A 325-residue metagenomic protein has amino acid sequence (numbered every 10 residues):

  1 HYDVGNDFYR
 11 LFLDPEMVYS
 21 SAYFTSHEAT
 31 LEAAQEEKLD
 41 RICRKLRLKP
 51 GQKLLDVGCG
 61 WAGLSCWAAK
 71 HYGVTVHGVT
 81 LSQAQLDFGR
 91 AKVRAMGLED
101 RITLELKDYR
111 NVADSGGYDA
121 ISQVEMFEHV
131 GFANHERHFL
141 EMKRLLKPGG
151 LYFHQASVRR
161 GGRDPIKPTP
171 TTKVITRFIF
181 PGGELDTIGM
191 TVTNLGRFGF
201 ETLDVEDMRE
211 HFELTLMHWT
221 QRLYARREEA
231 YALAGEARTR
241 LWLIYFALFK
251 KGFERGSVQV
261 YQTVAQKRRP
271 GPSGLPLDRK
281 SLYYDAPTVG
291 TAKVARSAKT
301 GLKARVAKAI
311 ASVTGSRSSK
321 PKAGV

Functional and structural regions predicted by a protein language model:
H1-K45: Conserved Class I S-adenosyl-L-methionine-dependent methyltransferase catalytic core
P50-G58: Conserved class I S-adenosyl-L-methionine
W61-Y72: Conserved SAM-binding loop of SAM-dependent methyltransferases across substrates and taxa, primarily the Class I
G89-R90: Conserved SAM-binding loop
R110-I121: A short acidic, Gly/Pro-enriched loop at the edge of an enzyme's catalytic core that lines a small-molecule cofactor
E136-P148: A short glycine-rich, Lys/Arg-flanked "PGG" loop and its adjoining helix->strand segment in the class I
G149-S157: Conserved beta-strand signature within the Rossmann-like core of class I S-adenosyl-L-methionine
V158-S273: Substrate-binding/catalytic lobe of Class I Rossmann-like enzymes that use SAM or dcSAM, i.e., the mid-to-C-terminal
